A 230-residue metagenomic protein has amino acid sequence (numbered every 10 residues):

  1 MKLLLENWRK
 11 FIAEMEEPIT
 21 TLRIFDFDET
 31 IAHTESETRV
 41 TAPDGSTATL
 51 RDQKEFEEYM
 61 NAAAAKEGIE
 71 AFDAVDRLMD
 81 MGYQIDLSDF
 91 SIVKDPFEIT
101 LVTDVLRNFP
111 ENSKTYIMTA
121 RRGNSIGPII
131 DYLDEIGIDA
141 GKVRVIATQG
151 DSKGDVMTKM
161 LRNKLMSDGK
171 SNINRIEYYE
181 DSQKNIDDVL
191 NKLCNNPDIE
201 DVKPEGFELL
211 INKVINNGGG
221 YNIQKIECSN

Functional and structural regions predicted by a protein language model:
M1-E16: Short acidic, low-complexity intrinsically disordered linear motifs used for protein-protein interactions
E16-P18, N108-S113, D139-G141, S167-I173 (+1 more regions): Short helix-terminating capping/connector loops at secondary-structure junctions
P18-D151: Alpha-helical substrate-recognition element adjacent to the catalytic core
T21-R23, K153-I186: Conserved Lys-Pro-Asp/Glu-containing loop-to-beta segment of HAD-superfamily phosphomonoesterases, centered on
D131-D139, K159-K170, L190-V202: Short, surface-exposed basic-aromatic patches at helix termini and helix-loop junctions that form
Q149-V156, N217-N222: A short acidic, often aromatic-flanked loop/helix-cap motif at beta-alpha or helix-coil junctions that lines enzyme
N172-N230: Acidic, Mg2+-coordinating phosphoryl-transfer loop and its flanking beta/alpha structural elements, shared across
